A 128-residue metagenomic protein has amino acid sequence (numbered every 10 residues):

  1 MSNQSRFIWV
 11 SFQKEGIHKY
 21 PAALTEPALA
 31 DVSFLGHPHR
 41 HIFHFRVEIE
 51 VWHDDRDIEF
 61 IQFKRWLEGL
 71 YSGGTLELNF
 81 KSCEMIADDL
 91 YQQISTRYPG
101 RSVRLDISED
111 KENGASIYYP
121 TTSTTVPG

Functional and structural regions predicted by a protein language model:
M1-G128: Charge-rich, low-complexity N-terminal segments
